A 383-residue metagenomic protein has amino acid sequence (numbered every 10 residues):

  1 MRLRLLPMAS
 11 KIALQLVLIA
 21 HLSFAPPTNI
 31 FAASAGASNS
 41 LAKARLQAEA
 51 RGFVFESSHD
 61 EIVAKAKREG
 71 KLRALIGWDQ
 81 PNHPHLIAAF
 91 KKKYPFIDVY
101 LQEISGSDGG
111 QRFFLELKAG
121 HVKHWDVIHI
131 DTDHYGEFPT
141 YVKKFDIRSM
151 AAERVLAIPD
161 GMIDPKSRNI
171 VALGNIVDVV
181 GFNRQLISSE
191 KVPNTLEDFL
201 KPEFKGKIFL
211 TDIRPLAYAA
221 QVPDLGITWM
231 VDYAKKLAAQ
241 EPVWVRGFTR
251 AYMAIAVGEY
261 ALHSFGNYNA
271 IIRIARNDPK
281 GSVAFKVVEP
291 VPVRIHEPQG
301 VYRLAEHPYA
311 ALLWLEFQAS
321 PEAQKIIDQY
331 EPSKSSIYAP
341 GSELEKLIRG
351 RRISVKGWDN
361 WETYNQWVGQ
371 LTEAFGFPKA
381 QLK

Functional and structural regions predicted by a protein language model:
K11-P26: Bacterial N-terminal signal peptides
G36-A42, F55-K67, G77-D98, D224 (+2 more regions): Short, polar/charged alpha-helical segment
R73-A88, Y100-F114, V122-E259, R273: Extracytoplasmic ligand-binding site segments that recognize negatively charged/polar headgroups
H134-E137, A261-S282: A ligand-binding cleft/hinge motif common to bilobed small-molecule-binding domains
I176, A234-A238, P242-V245, D278-R303: Periplasmic-binding protein-like
V179-L186, V222-D224, I295-A310, I326-Q329: A bilobed periplasmic-binding-protein/Venus flytrap-type ligand-binding module shared by bacterial periplasmic
F204-I213, F317-G341: Periplasmic-binding protein-like
P340-K383: Extracellular/periplasmic bilobal clamshell ligand-binding domains
